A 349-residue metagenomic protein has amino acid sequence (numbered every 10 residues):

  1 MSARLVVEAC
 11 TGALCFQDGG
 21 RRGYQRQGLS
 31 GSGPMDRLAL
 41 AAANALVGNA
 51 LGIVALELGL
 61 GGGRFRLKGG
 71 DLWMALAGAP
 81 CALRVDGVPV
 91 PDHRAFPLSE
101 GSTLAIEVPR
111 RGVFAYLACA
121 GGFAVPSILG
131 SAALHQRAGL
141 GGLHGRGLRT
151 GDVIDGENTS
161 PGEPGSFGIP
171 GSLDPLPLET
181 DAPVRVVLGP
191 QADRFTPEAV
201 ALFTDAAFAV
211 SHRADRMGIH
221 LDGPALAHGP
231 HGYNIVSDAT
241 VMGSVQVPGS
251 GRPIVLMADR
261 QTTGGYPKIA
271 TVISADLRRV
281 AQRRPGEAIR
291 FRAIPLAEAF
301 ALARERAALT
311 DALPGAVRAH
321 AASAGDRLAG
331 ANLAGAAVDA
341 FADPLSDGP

Functional and structural regions predicted by a protein language model:
M1-P349: Conserved "landmark" site that anchors the functional core of diverse proteins
